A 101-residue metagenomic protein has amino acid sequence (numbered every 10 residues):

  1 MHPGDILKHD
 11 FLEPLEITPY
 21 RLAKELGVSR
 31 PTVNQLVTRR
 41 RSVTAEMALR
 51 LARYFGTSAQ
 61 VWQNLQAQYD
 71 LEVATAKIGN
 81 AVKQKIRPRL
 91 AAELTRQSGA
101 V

Functional and structural regions predicted by a protein language model:
M1-I17, N64: A short, Lys/Arg-rich alpha-helix, primarily the initiator
L12, A23, A52: The alpha-helix within a helix-turn-helix
E16-Q35: Short alpha-helical DNA-recognition segment
G27, T38, A67: Residue-level detection of the helix-turn-helix DNA-binding "recognition helix"
R40-R53: Short, basic-rich loop-to-helix N-cap that marks the start of a DNA-contacting helix
Q63-V101: Short, charged recognition helix plus adjacent turn of helix-turn-helix-like nucleic-acid-binding domains
